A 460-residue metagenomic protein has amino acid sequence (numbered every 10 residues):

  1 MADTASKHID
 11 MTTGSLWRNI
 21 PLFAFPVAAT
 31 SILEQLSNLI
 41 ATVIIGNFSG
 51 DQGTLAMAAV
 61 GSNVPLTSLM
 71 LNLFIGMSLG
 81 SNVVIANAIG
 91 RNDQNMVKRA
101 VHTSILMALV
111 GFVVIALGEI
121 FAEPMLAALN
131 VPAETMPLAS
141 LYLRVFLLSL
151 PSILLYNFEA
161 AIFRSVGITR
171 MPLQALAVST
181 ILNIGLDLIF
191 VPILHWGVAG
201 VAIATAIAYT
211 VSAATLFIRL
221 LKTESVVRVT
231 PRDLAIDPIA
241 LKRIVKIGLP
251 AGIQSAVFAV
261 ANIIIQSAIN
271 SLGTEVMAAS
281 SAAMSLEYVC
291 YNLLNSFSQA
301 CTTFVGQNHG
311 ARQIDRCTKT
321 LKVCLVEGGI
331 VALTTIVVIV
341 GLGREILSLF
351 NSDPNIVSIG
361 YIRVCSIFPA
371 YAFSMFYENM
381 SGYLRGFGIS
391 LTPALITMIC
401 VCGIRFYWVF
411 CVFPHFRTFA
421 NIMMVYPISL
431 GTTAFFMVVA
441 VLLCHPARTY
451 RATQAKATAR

Functional and structural regions predicted by a protein language model:
M1-A24, I85-S149, I193-L249, V305-A370 (+1 more regions): Short alpha-helical transmembrane segments in multi-pass integral membrane proteins
M11-V43, N47-D51, P65-G80, V84 (+6 more regions): N-terminal transmembrane alpha-helices
L22-T42, V145, Y156, S179 (+5 more regions): Transmembrane helical elements of multi-pass membrane transporters/channels
V27, S31, V43, V83 (+15 more regions): Transmembrane alpha-helix boundary and packing residues in multipass membrane permease domains and related
I32, L36-A58, L126-A133, I189-W196 (+5 more regions): Helix-terminus/linker motif at the lipid-water interface of multi-pass membrane proteins
T54-P65, A139, L143, A202 (+3 more regions): Small-residue hotspots at the loop-to-helix junctions and early N-terminal turns of transmembrane alpha-helices
M57-A116, I120, I153-P172, Q266 (+2 more regions): Small-residue-rich hydrophobic transmembrane alpha-helices
I75-S78, V145-R164, P172-T180, V201-L216 (+4 more regions): Short runs within selected transmembrane alpha-helices of multi-pass transporters and secretion channels
